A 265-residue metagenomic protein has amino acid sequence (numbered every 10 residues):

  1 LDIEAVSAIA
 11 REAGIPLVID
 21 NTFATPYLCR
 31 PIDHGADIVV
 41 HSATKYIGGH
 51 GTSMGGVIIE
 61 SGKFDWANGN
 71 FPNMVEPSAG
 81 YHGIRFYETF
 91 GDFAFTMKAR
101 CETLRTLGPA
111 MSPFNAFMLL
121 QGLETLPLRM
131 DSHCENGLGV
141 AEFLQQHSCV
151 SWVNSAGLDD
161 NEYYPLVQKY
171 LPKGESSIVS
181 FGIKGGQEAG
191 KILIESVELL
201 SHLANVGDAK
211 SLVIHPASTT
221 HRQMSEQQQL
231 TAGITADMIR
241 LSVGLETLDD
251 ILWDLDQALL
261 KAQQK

Functional and structural regions predicted by a protein language model:
L1-H147: Conserved PLP-enzyme active-site core in the AAT-like
I3, R129, E195, S211-K265: PLP-dependent enzyme catalytic core of the Aspartate aminotransferase-like
T22-A24, L158, K184, G244-E246: Active-site beta-loop-alpha junctions enriched in small/polar residues
G51, K173-E175, I234-D237: Short glycine-enriched loop/turn motifs at secondary-structure junctions
I59, S180-G182, S242-G244: Short hydrophobic/aromatic beta-strand micro-patches that form the beta-sheet surface supporting nucleotide- or nucleic
D65-W66, L126, G186-G190, T220-H221 (+1 more regions): Short, acidic Gly/Pro/Ser/Thr-rich loop/turn segments
L107-A110, N115-A116, Q121, T125 (+4 more regions): Conserved small-domain helix->loop->beta segment predominantly found in fold-type I
